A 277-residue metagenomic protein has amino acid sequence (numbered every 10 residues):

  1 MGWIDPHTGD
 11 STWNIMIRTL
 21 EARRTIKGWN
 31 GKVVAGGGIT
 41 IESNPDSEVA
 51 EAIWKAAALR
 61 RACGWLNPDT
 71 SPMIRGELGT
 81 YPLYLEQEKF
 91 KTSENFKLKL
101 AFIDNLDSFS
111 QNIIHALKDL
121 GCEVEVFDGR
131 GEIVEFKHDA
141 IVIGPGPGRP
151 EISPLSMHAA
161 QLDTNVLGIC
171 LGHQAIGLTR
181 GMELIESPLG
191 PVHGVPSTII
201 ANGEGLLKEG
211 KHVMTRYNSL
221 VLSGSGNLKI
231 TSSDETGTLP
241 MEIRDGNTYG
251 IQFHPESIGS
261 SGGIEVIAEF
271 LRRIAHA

Functional and structural regions predicted by a protein language model:
M1-E77: Conserved hydrophobic core element of enzyme catalytic domains
A52, I141, N218: A residue-level signal for conserved active-site and pocket-lining positions in enzyme catalytic cores
R60-C63, N67, T179-R180, F270-A277: Short, hydrophobic alpha-helical segments
W65-L66, T70-N95, N112: Active-site-adjacent "lid"/gating segments
L83-E94, S257-A277: Acyltransferase
T92-N95, E135, K208: Short, flexible hinge/linker loops that cap or flank conserved catalytic cores
K99-I103, D107-I169, H173-Q174, R180 (+1 more regions): Flexible gly/pro-rich beta->alpha loop and the following alpha-helix that scaffold active-site loops
M157-I169, Q174-E265, E269: Pocket-forming structural segment of enzyme catalytic cores
